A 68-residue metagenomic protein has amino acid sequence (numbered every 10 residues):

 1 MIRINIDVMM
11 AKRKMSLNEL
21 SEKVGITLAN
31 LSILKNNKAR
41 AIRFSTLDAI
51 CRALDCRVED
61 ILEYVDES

Functional and structural regions predicted by a protein language model:
M1-S16: A short, Lys/Arg-rich alpha-helix, primarily the initiator
D7, N18, D48, E59: Residues within the helices of the helix-turn-helix
M10, K35, V65: DNA major-groove recognition helix of helix-turn-helix
M10, S21, C51: The alpha-helix within a helix-turn-helix
M15-I33: Short alpha-helical DNA-recognition segment
K38-A49: Short, basic-rich loop-to-helix N-cap that marks the start of a DNA-contacting helix
D55-S68: Short C-terminal boundary/hinge segments that cap the last helix of small helical domains
